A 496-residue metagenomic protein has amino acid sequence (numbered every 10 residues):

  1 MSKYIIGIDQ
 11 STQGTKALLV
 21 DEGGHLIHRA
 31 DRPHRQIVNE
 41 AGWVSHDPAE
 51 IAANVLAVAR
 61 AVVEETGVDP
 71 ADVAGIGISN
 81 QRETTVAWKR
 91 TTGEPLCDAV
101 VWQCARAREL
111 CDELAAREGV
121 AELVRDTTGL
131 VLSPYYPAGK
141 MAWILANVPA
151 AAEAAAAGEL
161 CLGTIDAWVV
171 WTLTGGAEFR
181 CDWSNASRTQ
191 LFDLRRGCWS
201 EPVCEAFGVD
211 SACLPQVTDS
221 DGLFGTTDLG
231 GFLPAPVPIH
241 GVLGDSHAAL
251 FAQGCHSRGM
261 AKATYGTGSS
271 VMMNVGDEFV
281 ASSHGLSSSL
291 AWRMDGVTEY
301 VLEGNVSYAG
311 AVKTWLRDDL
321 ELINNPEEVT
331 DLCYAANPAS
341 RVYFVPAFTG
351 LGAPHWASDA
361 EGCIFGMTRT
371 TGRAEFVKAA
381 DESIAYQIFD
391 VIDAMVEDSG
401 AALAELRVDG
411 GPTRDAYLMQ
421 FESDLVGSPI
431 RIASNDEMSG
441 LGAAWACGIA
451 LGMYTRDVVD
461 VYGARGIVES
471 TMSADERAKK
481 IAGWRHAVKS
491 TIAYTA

Functional and structural regions predicted by a protein language model:
M1-C97, D126, L233-G241, R258 (+4 more regions): N-terminal glycine/serine-rich phosphate-binding loop of ATP-dependent small-molecule kinases, especially carbohydrate
I6-I8, R108, A115-F179, Q190-E201 (+2 more regions): Active-site core segments that coordinate phosphate-bearing ligands/cofactors across diverse enzyme families
G14, R82, L214, S287 (+1 more regions): Short glycine-rich loop/turn motifs
E64-V101, T128-P137, V170-D193, T218 (+1 more regions): Short beta-strand-loop/turn "lid" adjacent to the catalytic site in phosphate-handling enzymes
V68-A71, A212, A401: Structured loop/turn residues at beta-strand edges in well-structured enzyme cores
C104: Carbohydrate-associated surface elements
A206-C213: A structural motif corresponding to the C-terminal end of an alpha-helix and its immediate exit/capping segment
Q216-T218, A252: Accessory "access/gating" subregions that flank catalytic or transport cores
